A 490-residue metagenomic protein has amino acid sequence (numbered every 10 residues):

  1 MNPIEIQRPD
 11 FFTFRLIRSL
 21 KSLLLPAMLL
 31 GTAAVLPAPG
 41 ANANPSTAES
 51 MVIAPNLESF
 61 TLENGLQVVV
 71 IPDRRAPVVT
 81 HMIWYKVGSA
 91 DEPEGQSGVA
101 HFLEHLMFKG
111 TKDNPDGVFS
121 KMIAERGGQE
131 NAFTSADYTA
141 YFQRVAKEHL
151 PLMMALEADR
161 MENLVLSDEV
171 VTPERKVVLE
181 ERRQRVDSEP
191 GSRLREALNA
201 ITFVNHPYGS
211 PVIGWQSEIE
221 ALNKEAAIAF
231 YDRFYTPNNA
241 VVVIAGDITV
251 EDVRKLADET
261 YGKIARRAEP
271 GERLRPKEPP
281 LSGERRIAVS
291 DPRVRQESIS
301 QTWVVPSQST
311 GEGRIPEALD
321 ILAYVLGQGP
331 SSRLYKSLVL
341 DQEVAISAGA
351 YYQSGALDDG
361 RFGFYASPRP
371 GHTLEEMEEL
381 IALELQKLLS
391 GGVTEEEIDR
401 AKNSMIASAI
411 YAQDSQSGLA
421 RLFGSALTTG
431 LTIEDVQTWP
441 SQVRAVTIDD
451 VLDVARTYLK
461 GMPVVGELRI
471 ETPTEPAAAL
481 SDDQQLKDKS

Functional and structural regions predicted by a protein language model:
M1-R18: N-terminal secretory signal peptides that target proteins for export/translocation
R15, S19-V35: Bacterial N-terminal signal peptides
G40-S89, N114-H149, R185-N238, K263-S309 (+6 more regions): Non-catalytic beta-strand/loop surface segments
G88-Q96: Short pre-active-site segment immediately N-terminal to the catalytic Zn-binding motif
E94, P151-M154, K255, T310-I315 (+1 more regions): Solvent-exposed, non-transmembrane alpha-helical starts
S97-T111: Active-site SXXK
K109-N114, M161-V170, V393-T394: Short, polar/flexible loop-turn hinges at active-site or ligand-entry regions and domain interfaces
